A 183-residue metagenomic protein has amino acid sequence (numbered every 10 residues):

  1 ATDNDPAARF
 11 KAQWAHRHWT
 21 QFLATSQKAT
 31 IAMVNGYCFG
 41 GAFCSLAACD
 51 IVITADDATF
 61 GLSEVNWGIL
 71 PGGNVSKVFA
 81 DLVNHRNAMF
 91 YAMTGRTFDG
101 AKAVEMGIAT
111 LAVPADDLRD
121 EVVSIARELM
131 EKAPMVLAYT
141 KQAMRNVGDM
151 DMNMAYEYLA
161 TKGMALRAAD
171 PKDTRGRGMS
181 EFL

Functional and structural regions predicted by a protein language model:
A1, G95-G100, D120, S124-R127 (+1 more regions): C-terminal alpha-helix plus adjacent terminal tail
A1-W19, C38, N66-G68, D151: Glycine- (often His-adjacent) and acidic-residue-rich active-site loop that binds/positions the CoA thioester
A8-R9, F60-G61, A80-V83, A88-Y91 (+3 more regions): Short, surface-exposed, polar/charged, turn-prone segments marking secondary-structure boundaries
A12, V83-N84, D149, R175: Short linear sequence motifs
A15-W19, N74-V78, N87, Y139 (+3 more regions): Hydrophobic alpha-helical segments typical of transmembrane helices and their membrane-interface/capping positions
Q21-P134: Crotonase-fold acyl-CoA enzyme core
